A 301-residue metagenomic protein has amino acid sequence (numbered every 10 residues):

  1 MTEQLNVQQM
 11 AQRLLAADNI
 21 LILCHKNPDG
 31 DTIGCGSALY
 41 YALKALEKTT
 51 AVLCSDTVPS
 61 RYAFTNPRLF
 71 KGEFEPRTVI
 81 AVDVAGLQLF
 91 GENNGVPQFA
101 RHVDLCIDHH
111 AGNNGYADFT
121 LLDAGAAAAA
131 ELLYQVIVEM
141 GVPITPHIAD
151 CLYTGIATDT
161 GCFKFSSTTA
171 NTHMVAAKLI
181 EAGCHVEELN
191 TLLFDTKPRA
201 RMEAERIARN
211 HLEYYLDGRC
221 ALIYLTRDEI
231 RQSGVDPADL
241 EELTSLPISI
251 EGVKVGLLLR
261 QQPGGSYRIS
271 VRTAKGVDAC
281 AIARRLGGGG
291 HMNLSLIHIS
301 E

Functional and structural regions predicted by a protein language model:
T2-R61, F70-T78, T158-H298: Hydrophobic helix-and-loop "lid/oligomerization" segment in the mid-to-C-terminal part of catalytic domains
A11, L69-F70, N93-V96, T120-D123 (+2 more regions): A generic local secondary-structure boundary/capping motif
I22, V52-C54, C106-I107, I144-P146: General beta-strand structural signal in soluble alpha/beta enzymes
L39-Y40, V96-F99, L122-D123, M174: Glycine-rich, phosphate-binding/catalytic loops in enzymes
A63-F119: Active-site cofactor/cluster-binding pocket
N94-G95, A100, M140-P143, R231-P237 (+1 more regions): Short, glycine- and charge-enriched coil/turn segments that flank and shape catalytic ligand pockets
H110-V175: Short alpha-helices
